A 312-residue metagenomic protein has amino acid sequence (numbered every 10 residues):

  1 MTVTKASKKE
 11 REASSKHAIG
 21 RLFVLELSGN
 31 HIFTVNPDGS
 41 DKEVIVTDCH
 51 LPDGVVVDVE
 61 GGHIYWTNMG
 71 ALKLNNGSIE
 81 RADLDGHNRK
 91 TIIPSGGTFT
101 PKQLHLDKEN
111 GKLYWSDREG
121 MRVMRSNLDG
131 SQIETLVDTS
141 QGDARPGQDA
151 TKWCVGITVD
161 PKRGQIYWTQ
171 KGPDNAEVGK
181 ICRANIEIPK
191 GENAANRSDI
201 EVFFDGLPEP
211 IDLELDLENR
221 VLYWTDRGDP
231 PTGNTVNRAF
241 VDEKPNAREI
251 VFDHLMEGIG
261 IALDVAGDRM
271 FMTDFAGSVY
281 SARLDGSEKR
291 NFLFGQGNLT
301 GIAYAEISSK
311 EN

Functional and structural regions predicted by a protein language model:
V3, S7-I19, C49-G62, M69 (+8 more regions): Beta-rich, blade/repeat-based domains predominating in secreted/periplasmic proteins but also intracellular
I19, G29, G61, N76 (+9 more regions): Surface-exposed loop/turn positions within WD40 beta-propeller blades
L25-V46, M69-N76, E80-R81: Beta-propeller domains
L27, M69-G70, R118, L128 (+6 more regions): Short loop/turn segments immediately following the C-termini of beta-strands
S28, D38, D48, D85 (+9 more regions): Conserved loop/turn at the beginning of each blade in beta-propeller domains
G29-F33, L74-E80, M121-R125, N175-A184 (+2 more regions): Structural motif
S40-V46, N88-P94, Q132-G147, S198-F204 (+2 more regions): A short beta-strand motif characteristic of beta-propeller blades
N127-L128, A184-N193, R238-E243: Short loop/turn segments immediately following beta-strands, especially the blade-tip and inter-blade linker loops
